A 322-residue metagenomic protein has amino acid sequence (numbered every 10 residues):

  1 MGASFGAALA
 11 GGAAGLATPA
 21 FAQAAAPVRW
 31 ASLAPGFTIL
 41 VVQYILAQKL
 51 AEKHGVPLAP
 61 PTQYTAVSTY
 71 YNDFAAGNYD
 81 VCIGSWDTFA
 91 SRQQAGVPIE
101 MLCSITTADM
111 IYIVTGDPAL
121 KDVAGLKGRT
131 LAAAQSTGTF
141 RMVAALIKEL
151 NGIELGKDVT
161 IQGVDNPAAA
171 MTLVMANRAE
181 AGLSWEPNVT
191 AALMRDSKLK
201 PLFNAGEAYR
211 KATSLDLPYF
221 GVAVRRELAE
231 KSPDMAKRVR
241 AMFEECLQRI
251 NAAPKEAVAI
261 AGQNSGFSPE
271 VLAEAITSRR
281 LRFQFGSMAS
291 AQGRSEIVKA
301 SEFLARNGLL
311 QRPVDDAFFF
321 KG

Functional and structural regions predicted by a protein language model:
M1-F21: N-terminal export signals
A22-E154, D158-V164, E180-E186, L202: Short, glycine-/small- and polar/acidic-enriched structural segments that line small-molecule recognition paths
K49-G55, G206-L215, R282-G293: Short, solvent-exposed loop/beta-turn-alpha elements that line the ligand-binding surface or hinge of extracytoplasmic
H54, N78, I83, Q93 (+9 more regions): Sec/Tat-exported extracytoplasmic proteins
D87-T88, Q162, A169-I260: Pocket-lining segment of extracytoplasmic ligand-binding domains
E154-T160, G266-T277, Q311-A317: Short, surface-exposed acidic
E230-R306: Secondary-structure end/capping motifs
V298-G322: Conserved C-terminal helix/tail region of periplasmic/extracytoplasmic solute-binding proteins
